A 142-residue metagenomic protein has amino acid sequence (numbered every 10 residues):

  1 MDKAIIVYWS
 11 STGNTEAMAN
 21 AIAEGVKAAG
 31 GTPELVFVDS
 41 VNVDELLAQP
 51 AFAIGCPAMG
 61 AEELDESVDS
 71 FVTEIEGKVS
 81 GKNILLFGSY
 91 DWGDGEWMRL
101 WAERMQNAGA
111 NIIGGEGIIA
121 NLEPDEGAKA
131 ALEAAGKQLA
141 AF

Functional and structural regions predicted by a protein language model:
K3-A4, N14-A17, A23-V38, A48-F142: FMN-binding flavodoxin-like domain, especially the glycine-rich phosphate-binding loop
Y8-T12: Aromatic-flanked redox-active Cys/Sec active sites in thiol-based oxidoreductases, especially the WC-centered
V41: Helix-turn-helix
D44-E45: Short conserved loop adjoining the S-adenosyl-L-methionine
